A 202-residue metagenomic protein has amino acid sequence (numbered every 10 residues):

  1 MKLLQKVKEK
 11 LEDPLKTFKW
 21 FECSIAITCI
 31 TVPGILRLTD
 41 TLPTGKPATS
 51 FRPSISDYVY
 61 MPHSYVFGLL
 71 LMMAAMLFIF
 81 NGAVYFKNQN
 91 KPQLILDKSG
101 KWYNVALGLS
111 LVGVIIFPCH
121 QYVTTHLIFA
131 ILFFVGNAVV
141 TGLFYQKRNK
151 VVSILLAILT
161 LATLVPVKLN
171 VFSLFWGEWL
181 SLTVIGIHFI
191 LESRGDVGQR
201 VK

Functional and structural regions predicted by a protein language model:
K2-K87: N-terminal topogenic module of multi-pass integral membrane proteins
C29-R37, I79-V84, S110-P118, V140 (+2 more regions): Membrane-embedded alpha-helices of multi-pass membrane proteins, especially ion channels and transporters
M61-Y65, H120-I128, K168-E178: Membrane-helix interface and helix-disruption motif detector
G68-F80, F133-F144, S181-G195: Hydrophobic cores of alpha-helical transmembrane segments in multi-pass inner/ER membrane proteins, independent
F86-S99, Y145-V151: Membrane-interface helix-boundary motifs at transmembrane edges
D97-L111, I154-L161: Transmembrane alpha-helical segments of multi-pass membrane proteins
W102-R148: Membrane-proximal helix-loop-helix units in multi-pass membrane proteins
Y145-K202: Terminal transmembrane helical module of multi-pass membrane proteins
